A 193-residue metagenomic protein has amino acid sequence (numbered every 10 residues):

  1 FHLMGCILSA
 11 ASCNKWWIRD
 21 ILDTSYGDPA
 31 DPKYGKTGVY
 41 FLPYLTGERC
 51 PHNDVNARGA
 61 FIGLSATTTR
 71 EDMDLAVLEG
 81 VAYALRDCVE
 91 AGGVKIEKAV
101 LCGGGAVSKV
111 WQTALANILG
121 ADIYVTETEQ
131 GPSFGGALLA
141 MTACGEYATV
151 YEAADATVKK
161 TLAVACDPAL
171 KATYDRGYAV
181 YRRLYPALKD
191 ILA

Functional and structural regions predicted by a protein language model:
F1-A193: Active-site core segments that coordinate phosphate-bearing ligands/cofactors across diverse enzyme families
